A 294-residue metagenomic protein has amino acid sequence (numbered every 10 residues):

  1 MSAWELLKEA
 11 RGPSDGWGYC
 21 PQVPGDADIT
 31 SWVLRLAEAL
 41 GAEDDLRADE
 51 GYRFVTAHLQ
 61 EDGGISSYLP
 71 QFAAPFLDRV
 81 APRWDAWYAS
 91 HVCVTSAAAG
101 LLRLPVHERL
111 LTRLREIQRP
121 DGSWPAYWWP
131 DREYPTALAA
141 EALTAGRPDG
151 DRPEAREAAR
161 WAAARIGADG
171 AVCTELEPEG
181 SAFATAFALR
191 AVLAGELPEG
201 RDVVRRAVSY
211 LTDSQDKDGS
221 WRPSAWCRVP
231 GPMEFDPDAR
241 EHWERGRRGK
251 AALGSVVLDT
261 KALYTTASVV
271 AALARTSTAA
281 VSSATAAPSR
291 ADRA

Functional and structural regions predicted by a protein language model:
M1-A294: Preference for long, amphipathic alpha-helical scaffolds in soluble/luminal domains and all-alpha bundles
